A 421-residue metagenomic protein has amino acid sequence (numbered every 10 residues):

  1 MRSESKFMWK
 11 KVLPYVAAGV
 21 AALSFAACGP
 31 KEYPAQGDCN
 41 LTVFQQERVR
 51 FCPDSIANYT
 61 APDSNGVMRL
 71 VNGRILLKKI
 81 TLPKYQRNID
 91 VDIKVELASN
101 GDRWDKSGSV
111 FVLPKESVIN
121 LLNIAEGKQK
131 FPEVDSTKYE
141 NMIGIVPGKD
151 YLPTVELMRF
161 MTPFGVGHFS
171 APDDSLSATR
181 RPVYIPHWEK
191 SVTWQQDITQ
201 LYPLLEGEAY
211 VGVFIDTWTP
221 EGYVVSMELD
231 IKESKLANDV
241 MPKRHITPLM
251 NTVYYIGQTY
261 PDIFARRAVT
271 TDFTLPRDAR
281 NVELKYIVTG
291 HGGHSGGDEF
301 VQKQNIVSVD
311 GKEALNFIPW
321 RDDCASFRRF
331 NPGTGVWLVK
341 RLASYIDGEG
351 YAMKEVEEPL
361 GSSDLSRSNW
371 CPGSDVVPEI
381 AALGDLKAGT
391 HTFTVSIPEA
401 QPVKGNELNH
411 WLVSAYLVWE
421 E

Functional and structural regions predicted by a protein language model:
M1-Q36: Bacterial Sec-dependent N-terminal signal peptides
C28-E421: Extracellular/secretory-pathway and virion-surface proteins
